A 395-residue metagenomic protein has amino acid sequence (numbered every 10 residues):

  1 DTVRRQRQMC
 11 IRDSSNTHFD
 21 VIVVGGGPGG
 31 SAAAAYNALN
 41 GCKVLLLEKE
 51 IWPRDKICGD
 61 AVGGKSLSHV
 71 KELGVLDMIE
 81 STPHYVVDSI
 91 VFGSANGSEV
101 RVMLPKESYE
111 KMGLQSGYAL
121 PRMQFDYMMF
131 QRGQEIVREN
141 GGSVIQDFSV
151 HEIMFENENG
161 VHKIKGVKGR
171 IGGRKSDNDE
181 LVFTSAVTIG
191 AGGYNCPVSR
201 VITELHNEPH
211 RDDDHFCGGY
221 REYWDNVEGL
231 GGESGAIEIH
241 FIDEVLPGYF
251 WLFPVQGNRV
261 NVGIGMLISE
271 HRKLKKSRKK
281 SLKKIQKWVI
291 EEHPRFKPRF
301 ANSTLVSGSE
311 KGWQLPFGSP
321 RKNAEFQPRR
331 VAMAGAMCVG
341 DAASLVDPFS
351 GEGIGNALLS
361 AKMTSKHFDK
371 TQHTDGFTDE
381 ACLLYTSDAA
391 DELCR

Functional and structural regions predicted by a protein language model:
D1-R7, I11, Y385-R395: Single conserved hydrophobic/aromatic residue that forms the stacking wall/gate of nucleotide- or nucleobase-binding
V21-L45: N-terminal Rossmann-like FAD-binding beta1-loop-alpha1 element of flavoenzymes
L39-C58: Glycine-rich FAD pyrophosphate-binding loop
I57-A95: N-terminal FAD cofactor-binding segment of flavoenzymes
Y109-Q131, K276: Short beta-strand to alpha-helix junction loop
R132-R295: Predominantly flavin-linked oxidoreductase catalytic cores and closely associated redox partners
E270-R272, K276-H367, Q372-H373: FAD/FMN-dependent oxidoreductases across multiple families
K366-S387, R395: Active-site-proximal substrate-binding core of FAD-dependent oxidoreductases
